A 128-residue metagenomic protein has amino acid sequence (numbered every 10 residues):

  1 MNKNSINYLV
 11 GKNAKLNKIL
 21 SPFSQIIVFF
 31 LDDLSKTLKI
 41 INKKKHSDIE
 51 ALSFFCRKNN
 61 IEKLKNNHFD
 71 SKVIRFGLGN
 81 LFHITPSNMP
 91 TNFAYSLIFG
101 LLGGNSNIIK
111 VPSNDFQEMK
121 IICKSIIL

Functional and structural regions predicted by a protein language model:
M1-L78: N-terminal Rossmann-like NAD(P)+-binding subdomain of aldehyde/semialdehyde dehydrogenases
N67-I127: Conserved small-residue-rich beta-alpha loop and adjacent elements that most often cradle the phosphate/pyrophosphate
